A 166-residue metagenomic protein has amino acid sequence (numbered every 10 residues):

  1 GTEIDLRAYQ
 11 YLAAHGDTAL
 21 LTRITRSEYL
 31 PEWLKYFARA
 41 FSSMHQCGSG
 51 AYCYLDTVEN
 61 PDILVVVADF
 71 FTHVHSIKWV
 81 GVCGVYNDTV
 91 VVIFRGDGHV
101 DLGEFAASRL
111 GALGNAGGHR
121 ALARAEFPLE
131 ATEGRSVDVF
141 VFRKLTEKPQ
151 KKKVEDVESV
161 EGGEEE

Functional and structural regions predicted by a protein language model:
G1: Acidic, Mg2+-coordinating catalytic module of metal-dependent nucleases/exonucleases that use a two-metal-ion mechanism
I4-Q46: Accessory alpha-helical/coil subdomains and C-terminal extensions that flank or cap enzyme catalytic cores
D17, H45-E166: Gly/His-enriched, cation/cofactor- and phosphate-binding structural elements
